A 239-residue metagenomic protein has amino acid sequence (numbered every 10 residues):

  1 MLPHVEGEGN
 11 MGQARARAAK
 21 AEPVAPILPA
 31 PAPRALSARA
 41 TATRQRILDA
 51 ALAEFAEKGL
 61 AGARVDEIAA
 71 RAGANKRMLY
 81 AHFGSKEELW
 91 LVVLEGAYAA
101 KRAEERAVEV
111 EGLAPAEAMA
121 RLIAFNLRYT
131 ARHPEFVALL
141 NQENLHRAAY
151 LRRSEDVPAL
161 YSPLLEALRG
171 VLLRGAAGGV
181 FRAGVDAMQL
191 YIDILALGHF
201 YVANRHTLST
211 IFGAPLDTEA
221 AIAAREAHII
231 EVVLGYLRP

Functional and structural regions predicted by a protein language model:
M1-P31, F125-R128, R132, S162-G178 (+1 more regions): C-terminal peripheral helix-coil segments that are non-catalytic and often amphipathic
T43-A51, I68, V93-A97, K101 (+1 more regions): Generic hydrophobic, amphipathic alpha-helix propensity
R46, E54-E88, V92: Helix-turn-helix
I47, A51-F55, N126, V233: Short hydrophobic clusters on alpha-helical segments that form packing/core surfaces in small helical domains
E57-A61, H133, G178: Short coil/turn segments at alpha/beta junctions that flank glycine-rich nucleotide-binding fingerprints
V93-R121, R152-E155, A159-L164: Amphipathic alpha-helical linker/stalk segments
E117, R153-L160, A177-D193: All-alpha amphipathic helical-bundle segments outside canonical DNA-binding/catalytic cores that form hydrophobic
A118, A131-E155, N204-F212: Amphipathic alpha-helical segments used for helix-helix packing
